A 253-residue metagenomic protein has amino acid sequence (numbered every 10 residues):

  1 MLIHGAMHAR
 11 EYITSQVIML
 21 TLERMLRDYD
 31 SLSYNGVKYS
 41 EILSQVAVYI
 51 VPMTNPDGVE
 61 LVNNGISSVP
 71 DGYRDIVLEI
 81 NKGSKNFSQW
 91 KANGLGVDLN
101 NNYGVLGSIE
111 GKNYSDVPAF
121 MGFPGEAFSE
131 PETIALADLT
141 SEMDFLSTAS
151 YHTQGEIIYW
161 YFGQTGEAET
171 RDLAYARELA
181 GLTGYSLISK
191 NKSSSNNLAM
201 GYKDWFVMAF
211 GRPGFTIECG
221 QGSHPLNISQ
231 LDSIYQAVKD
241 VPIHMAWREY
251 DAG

Functional and structural regions predicted by a protein language model:
M1-I13: Catalytic-core environment of secreted peptidases
Y12-Q16, L20-L22, L26-Y159, Q164 (+1 more regions): Active-site/substrate-binding loop(s) of hydrolase catalytic cores
Y103-G253: Metallocarboxypeptidase
